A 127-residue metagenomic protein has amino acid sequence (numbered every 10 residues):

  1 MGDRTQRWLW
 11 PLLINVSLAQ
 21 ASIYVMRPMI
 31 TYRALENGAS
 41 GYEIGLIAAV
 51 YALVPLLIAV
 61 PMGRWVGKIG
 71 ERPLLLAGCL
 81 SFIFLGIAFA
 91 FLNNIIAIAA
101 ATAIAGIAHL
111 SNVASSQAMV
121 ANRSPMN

Functional and structural regions predicted by a protein language model:
D3-A52: Helix-loop boundary and gating motifs at the non-cytosolic
R33-N37, K68, M119-S124: Helix-to-coil boundary motifs at intracellular loop junctions of multi-pass secondary transporters
G38, G70, F91-I96: Helix-breaking motifs and short loop linkers at transmembrane-helix boundaries and internal kinks in secondary membrane
A52-V60: Residue-level signature of mid-helix packing/kink "hotspots" within the transmembrane helices of 12-pass Major
P73-A88: Structural signature of the two symmetry-related core transmembrane helices
L85, I96-I104: Paired small-residue
A101-N127: Cytoplasmic helix-loop-helix junction between adjacent transmembrane helices in 12-TM secondary transporters
